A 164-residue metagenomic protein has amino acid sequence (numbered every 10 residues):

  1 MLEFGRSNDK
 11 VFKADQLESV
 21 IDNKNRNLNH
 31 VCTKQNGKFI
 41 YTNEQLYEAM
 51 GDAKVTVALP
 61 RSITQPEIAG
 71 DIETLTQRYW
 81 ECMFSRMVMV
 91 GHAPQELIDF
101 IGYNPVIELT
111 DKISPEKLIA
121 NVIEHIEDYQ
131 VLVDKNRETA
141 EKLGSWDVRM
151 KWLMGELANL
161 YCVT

Functional and structural regions predicted by a protein language model:
M1-Y103, W146-K151, E156, L160: Nucleotide-sugar donor-binding catalytic core of glycosyltransferases
N8-K10, S114, D128: Short phosphate-engaging motifs
K38, T74, I107-T110, E124 (+1 more regions): Pocket-edge positions in alpha/beta enzyme catalytic cores
Q45, R78, L118, K135-N136: Short, hydrophobic/aromatic alpha-helical segments in well-folded domains
R61, E116-I126: Regular secondary-structure segments
I98-I119: Change "using UDP/GDP/dTDP sugars" to "using nucleotide sugars
I123-N159: A charged, aromatic-enriched C-terminal amphipathic alpha-helix characteristic of glycosyltransferases across folds
